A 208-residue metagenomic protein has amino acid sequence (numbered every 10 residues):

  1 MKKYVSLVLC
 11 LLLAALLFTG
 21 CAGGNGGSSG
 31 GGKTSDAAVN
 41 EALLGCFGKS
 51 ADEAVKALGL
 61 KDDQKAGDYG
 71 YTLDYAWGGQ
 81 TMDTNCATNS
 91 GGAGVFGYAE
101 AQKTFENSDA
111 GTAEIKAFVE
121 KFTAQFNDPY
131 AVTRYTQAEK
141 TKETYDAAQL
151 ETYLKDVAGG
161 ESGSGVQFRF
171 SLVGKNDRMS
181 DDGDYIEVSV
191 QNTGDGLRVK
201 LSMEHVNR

Functional and structural regions predicted by a protein language model:
M1-L7: Positively charged n-region of N-terminal signal peptides that target proteins for export
L16-G20: C-terminal motif of bacterial Sec signal peptides marking the signal peptidase cleavage site
A22-N25: Bacterial signal peptide processing site
A37-L44, E106-D109: Short, recurring structural edge motifs at helix starts
N40, A51-L58, T112-V119, T123: Extracytoplasmic/secreted envelope proteins and their assembly/folding machinery, especially bacterial periplasmic
G45-K49: A glycine-biased structural micro-motif
G59, A101-E106, T144, A148-R208: An acidic-aromatic pocket/loop used at catalytic or ligand-binding sites
W77-F168: Long, charged/polar, surface-exposed segments that mediate recognition or autoinhibition
